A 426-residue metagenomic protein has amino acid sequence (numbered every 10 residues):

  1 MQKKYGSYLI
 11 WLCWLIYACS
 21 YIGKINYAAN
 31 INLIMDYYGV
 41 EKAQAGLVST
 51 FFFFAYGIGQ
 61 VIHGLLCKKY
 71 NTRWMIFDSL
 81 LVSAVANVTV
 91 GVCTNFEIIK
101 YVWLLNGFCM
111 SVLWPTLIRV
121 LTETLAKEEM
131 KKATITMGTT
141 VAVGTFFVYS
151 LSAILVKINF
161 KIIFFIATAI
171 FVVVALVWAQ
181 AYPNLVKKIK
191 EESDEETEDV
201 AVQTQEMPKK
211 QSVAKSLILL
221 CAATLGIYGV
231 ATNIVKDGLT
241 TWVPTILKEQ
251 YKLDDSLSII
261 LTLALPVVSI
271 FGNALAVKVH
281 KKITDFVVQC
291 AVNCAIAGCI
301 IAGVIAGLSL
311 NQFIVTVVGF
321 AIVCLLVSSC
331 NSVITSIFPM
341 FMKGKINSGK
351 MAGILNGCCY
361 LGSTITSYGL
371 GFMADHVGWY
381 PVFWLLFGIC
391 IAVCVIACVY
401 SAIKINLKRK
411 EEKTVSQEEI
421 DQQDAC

Functional and structural regions predicted by a protein language model:
Y27-A28, I218-N273: Extracytoplasmic gate region of multi-pass secondary transporters
I58-T94: Conserved MFS/SLC helix-loop-helix module at the cytosolic interface between two early adjacent transmembrane helices
G59-N71, G272-D285, A374: Helix-to-loop junctions at the C-terminal end of transmembrane segments in multipass secondary transporters
K69-S79, K281-A295: Cytoplasmic membrane-interface "Motif A"-like loop-to-helix N-cap segments of 12-TM Major Facilitator Superfamily
W103-V141: Cytoplasmic helix-loop-helix junction between adjacent transmembrane helices in 12-TM secondary transporters
T136-V186: Helix-loop-helix hairpin linking two adjacent transmembrane segments in secondary transporters
F286-I337: C-terminal transmembrane helical hairpin of 12-TM major facilitator-type secondary transporters
M342-V377: A late C-terminal transmembrane helix in Major Facilitator Superfamily
